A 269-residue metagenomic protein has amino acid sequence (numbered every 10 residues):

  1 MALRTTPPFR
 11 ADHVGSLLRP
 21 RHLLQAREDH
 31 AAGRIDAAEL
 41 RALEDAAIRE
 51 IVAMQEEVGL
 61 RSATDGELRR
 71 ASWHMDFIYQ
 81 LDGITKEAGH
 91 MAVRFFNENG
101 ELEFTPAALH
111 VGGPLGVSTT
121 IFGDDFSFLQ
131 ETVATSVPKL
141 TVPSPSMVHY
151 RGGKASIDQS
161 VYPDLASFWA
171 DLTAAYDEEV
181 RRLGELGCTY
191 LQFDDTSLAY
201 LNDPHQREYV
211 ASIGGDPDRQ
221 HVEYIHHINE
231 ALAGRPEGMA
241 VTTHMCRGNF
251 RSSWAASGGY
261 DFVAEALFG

Functional and structural regions predicted by a protein language model:
M1-G269: Domain-level signal for soluble alpha/beta catalytic cores
